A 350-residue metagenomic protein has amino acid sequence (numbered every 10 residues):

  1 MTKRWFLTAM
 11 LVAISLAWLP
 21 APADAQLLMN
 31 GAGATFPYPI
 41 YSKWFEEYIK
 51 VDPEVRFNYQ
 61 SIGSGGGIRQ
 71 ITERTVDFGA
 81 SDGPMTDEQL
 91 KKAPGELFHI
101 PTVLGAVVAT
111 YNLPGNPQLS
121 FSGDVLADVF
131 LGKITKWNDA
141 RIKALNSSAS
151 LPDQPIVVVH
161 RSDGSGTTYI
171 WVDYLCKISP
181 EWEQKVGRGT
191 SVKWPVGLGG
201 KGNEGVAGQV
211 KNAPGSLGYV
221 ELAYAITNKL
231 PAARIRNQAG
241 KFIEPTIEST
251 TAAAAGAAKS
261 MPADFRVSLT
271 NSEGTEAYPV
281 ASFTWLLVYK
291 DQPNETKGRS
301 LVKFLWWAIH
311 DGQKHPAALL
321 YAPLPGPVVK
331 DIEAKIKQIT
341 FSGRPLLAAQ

Functional and structural regions predicted by a protein language model:
M1-A9: Bacterial N-terminal signal peptides that target proteins for export
T8-W18: Bacterial N-terminal signal peptides
D24-Q350: Flexible loop/hinge segments at secondary-structure junctions
